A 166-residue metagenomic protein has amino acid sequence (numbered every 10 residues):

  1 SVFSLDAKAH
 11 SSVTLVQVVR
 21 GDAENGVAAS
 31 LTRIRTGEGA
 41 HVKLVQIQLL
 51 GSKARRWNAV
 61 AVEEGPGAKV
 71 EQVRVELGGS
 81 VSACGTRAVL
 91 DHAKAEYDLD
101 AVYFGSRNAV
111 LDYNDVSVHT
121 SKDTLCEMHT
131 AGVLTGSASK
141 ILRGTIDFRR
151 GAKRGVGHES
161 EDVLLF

Functional and structural regions predicted by a protein language model:
S1-F166: Conserved beta-strand/loop scaffold segments within soluble protein domains that form the structured core and edges
